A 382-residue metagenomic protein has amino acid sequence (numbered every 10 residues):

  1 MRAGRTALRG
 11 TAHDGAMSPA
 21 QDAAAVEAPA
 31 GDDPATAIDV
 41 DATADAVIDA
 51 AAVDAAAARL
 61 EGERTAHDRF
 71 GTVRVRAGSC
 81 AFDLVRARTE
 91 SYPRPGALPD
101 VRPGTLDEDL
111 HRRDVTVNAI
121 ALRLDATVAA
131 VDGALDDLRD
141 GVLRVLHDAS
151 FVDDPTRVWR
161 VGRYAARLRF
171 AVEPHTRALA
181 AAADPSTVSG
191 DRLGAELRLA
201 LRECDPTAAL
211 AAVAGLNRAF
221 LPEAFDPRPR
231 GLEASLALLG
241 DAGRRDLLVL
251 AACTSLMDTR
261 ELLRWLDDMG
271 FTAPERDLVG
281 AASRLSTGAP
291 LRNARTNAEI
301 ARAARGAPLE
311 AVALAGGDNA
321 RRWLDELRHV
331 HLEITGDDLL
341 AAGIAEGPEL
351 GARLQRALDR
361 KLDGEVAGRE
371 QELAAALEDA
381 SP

Functional and structural regions predicted by a protein language model:
M1-P382: Catalytic cores of the polymerase beta-like nucleotidyltransferase superfamily and closely associated nucleotide
